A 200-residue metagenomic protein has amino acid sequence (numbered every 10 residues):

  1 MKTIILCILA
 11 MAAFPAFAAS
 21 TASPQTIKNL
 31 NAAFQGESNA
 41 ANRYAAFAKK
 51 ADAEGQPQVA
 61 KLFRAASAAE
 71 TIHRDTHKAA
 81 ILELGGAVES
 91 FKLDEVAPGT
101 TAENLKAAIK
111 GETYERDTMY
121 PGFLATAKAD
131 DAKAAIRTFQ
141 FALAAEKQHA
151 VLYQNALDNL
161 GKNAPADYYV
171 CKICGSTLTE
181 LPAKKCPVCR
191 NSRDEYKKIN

Functional and structural regions predicted by a protein language model:
M1-I4: Positively charged n-region of N-terminal signal peptides that target proteins for export
A10: Basic, Lys/Arg-rich alpha-helical nucleic-acid-recognition elements, primarily the DNA-binding modules of transcription
A13-P15: N-terminal signal peptide c-region/cleavage motif recognized by signal peptidases
A19-N200: Non-heme di-metal
